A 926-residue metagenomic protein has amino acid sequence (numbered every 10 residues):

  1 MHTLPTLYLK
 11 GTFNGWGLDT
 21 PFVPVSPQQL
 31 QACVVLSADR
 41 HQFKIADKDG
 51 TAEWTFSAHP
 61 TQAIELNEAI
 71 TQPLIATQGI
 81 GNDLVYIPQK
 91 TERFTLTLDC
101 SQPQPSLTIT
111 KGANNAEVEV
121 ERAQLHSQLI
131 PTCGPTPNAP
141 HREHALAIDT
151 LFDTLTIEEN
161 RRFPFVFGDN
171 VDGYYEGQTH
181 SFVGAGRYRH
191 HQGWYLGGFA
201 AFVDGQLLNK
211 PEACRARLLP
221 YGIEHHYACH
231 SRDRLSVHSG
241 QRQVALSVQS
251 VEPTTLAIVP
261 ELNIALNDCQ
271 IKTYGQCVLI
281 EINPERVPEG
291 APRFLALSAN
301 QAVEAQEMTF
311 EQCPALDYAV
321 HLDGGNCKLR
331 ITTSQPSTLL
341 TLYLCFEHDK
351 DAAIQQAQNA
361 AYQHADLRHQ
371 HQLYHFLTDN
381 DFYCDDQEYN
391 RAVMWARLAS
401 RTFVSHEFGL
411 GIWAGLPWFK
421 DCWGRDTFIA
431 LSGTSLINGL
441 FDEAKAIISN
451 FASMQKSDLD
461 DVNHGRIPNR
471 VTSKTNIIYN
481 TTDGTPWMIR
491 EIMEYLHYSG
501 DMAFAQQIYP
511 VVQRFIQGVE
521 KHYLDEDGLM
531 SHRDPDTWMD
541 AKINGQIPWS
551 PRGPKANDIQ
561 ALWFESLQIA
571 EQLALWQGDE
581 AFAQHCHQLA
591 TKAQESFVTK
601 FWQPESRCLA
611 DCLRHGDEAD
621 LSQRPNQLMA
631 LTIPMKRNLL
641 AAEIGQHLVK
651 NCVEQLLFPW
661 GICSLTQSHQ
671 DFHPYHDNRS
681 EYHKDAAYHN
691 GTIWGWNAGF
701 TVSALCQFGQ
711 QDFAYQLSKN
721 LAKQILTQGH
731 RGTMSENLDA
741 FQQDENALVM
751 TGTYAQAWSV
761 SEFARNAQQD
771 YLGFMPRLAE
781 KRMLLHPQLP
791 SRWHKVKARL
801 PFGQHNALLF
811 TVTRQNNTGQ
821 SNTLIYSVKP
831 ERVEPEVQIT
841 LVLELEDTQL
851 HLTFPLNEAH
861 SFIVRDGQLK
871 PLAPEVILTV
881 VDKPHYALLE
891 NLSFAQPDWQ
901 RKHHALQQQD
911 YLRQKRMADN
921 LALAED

Functional and structural regions predicted by a protein language model:
H2-R40, K48-Q78: Aromatic-rich carbohydrate-binding modules that target alpha-glucans
S37-D39, K90-E92, P336: A glycine-anchored, Pro-Gly-centered beta-turn/N-cap motif
D49, P60-G112: Intrinsically disordered, low-complexity polar regions and short flexible loop motifs
Q102-F382, L440, S703, Q710-Q711 (+4 more regions): Terminal accessory carbohydrate-recognition/targeting modules of carbohydrate-active enzymes
L125, Q577-D611, E643-A764, Q768-Q804 (+1 more regions): Non-catalytic carbohydrate-binding regions of carbohydrate-active enzymes
I271, K420-H532, A556-Q560, F564 (+7 more regions): Aromatic-rich carbohydrate-recognition surfaces in CAZymes
F346-K350, D379-C422, A446-Y479, K521-K555 (+4 more regions): Extended glycan-interaction surfaces of carbohydrate-active proteins
Y495-Q507, I569-H585, N638-L640: Inter-helical turn/loop segments and adjacent helix faces that build the functional surface of alpha-helical bundle
